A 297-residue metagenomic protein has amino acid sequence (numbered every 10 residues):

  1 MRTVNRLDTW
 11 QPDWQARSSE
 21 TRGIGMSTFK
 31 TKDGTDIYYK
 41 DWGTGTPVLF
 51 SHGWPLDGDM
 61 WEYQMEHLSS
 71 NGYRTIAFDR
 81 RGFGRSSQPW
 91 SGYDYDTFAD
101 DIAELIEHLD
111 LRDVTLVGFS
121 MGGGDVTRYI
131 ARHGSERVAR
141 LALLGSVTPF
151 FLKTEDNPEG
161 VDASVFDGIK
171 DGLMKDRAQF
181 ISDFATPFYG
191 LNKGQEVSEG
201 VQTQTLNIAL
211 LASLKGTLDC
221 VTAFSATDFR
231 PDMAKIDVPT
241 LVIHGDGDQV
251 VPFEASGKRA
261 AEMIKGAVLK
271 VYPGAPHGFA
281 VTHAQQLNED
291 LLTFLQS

Functional and structural regions predicted by a protein language model:
T31-S91: Conserved HGGG/HGGXW glycine-rich cap/lid loop of the alpha/beta-hydrolase fold
H52-W54, V114, G118-S120: Conserved alpha/beta-hydrolase "nucleophile elbow" surrounding the catalytic nucleophile
T97-V114: Conserved acidic catalytic loop of the alpha/beta-hydrolase fold
T127-K175: Flexible "cap/lid" loop of the alpha/beta hydrolase fold
P149-V161, D171-A234: Conserved alpha/beta-hydrolase catalytic His-Asp/Glu region
I236, V242-H244, D248: Short beta-strand/loop motif that positions the catalytic acidic residue of the alpha/beta-hydrolase fold
Q249-A255: Conserved alpha/beta-hydrolase "acid-adjacent" motif
K265-S297: Catalytic active-site module of serine/aspartate enzymes centered on a nucleophile-bearing elbow/loop
